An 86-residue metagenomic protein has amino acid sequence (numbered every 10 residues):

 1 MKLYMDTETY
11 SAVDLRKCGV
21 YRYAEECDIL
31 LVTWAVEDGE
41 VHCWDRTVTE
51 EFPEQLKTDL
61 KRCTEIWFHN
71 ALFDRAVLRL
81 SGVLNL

Functional and structural regions predicted by a protein language model:
K2-Y4, D14-R16, C27-L86: Conserved DEDDh/DEDDy metal-dependent 3′-5′ exonuclease domain
T7-S11: Metal-dependent nucleic-acid phosphoesterase active-site entry motif
V20-E25: Short consensus segments that form the blades of beta-propeller domains, in both extracellular/periplasmic
